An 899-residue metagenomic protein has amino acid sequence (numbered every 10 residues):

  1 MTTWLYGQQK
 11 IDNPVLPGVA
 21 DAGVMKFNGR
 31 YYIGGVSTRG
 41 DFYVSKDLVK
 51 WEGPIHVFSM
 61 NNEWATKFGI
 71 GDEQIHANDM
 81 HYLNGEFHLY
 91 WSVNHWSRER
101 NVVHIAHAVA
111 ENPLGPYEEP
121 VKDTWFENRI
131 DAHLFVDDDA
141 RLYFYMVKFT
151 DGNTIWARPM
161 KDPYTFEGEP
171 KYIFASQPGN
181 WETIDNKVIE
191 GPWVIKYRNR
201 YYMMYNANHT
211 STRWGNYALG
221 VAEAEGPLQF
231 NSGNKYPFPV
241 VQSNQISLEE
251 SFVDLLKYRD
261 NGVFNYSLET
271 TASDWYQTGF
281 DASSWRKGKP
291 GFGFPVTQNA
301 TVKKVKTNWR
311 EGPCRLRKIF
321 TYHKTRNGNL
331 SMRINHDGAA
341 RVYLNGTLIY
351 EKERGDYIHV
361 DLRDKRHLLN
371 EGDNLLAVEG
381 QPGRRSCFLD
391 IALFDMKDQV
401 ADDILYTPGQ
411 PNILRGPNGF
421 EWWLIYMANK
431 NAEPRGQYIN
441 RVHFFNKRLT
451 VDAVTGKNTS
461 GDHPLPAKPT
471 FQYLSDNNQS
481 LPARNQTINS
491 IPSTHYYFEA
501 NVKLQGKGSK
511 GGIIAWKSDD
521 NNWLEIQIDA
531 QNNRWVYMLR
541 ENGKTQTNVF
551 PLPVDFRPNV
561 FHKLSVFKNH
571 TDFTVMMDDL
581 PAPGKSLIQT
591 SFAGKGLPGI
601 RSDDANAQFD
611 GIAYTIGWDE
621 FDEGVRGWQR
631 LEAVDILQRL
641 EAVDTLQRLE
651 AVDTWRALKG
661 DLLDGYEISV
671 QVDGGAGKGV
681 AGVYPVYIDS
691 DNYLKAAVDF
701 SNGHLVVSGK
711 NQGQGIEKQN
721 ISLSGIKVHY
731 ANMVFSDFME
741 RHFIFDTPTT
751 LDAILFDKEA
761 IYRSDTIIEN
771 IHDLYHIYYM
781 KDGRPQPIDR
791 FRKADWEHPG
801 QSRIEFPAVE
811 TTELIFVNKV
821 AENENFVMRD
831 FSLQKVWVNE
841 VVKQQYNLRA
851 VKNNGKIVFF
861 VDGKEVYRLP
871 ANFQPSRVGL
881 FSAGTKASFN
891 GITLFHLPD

Functional and structural regions predicted by a protein language model:
Q8-K26, V49-H81, L114-V136, D162-V194 (+5 more regions): Surface loop/turn signatures of beta-propeller and other carbohydrate-active proteins
A20-R39, G69, H76-S97, E119-F126 (+4 more regions): Hydrophobic core segments of beta-strands in well-ordered, beta-rich domains
H104-N112, A157-M160, Y217-P227, Y438-F445: Beta-propeller blade signature
E250-N299, I319-T321, H367-D398, Y614-G617 (+4 more regions): Accessory carbohydrate-binding/adhesion or oligomerization-edge regions at the termini of glycan-active proteins
T271-P290, D398-Q399, N431, N440 (+7 more regions): Extracellular glycan-recognition regions
W285, G312, F320-G346, L376 (+1 more regions): Aromatic-lined ligand-binding clefts that engage carbohydrates, nucleic acids, or primary amines
R341-F394, K544-Q546, P551-P553, R557-N559 (+3 more regions): Beta-strand-rich ligand-recognition modules
R384-A392, A607-I612, E822-V836, F889-I892: Edge beta-strands of jelly-roll/beta-sandwich modules across compartments, strongly enriched in secreted/luminal
